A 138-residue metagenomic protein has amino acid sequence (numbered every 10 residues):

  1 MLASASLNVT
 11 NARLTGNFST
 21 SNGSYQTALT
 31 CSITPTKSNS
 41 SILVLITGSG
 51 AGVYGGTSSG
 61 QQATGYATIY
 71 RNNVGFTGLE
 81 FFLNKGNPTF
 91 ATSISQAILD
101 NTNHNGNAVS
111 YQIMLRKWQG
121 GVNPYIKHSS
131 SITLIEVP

Functional and structural regions predicted by a protein language model:
M1-L2: A signal for long, low-complexity, Ser/Thr/Asn-enriched, surface-exposed stalk/shaft and domain-boundary segments
N11-Y25, S32-P138: Terminal beta-strand-rich extracellular "head" domains that mediate receptor/glycan or other ligand binding
